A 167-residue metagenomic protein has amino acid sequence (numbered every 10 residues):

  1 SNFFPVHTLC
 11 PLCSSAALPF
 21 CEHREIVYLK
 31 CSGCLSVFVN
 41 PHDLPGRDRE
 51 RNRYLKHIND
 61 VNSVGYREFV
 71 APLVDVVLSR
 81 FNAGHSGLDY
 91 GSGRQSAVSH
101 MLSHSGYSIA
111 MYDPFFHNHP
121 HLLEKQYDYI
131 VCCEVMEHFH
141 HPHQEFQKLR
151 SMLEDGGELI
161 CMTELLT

Functional and structural regions predicted by a protein language model:
S1-Y129, C133, F146: Conserved N-terminal segment of class I S-adenosyl-L-methionine
P41, E137, L166: Active-site beta-alpha loop architecture of Rossmann-like, nucleotide-cofactor-dependent enzymes
N82, H140, E154: Short conserved AdoMet
C133-M136, M162: Residues lining the SAM
F139-L149, T163: A short, conserved alpha-helix within the catalytic core of class I
F146-E158: A short glycine-rich, Lys/Arg-flanked "PGG" loop and its adjoining helix->strand segment in the class I
E158-T167: Conserved class I S-adenosyl-L-methionine
